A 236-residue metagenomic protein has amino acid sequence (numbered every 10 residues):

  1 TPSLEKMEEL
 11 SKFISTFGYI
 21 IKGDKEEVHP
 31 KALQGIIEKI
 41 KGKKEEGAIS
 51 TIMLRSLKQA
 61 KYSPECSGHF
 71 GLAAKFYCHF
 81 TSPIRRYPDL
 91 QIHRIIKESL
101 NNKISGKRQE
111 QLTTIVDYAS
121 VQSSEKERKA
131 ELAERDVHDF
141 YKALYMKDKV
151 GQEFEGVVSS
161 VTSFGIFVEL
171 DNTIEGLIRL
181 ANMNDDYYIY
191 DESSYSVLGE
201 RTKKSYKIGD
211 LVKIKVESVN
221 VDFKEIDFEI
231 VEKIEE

Functional and structural regions predicted by a protein language model:
T1-D171, L177-N184, Y188-Y195, D210 (+2 more regions): Append "with occasional cross-activation on large, charged helical scaffolds in nucleic-acid assemblies
Y195-K204: A conserved acidic, glycine/proline-rich C-terminal tail/linker
K204-E236: OB-fold/S1-family single-stranded nucleic acid-binding modules
